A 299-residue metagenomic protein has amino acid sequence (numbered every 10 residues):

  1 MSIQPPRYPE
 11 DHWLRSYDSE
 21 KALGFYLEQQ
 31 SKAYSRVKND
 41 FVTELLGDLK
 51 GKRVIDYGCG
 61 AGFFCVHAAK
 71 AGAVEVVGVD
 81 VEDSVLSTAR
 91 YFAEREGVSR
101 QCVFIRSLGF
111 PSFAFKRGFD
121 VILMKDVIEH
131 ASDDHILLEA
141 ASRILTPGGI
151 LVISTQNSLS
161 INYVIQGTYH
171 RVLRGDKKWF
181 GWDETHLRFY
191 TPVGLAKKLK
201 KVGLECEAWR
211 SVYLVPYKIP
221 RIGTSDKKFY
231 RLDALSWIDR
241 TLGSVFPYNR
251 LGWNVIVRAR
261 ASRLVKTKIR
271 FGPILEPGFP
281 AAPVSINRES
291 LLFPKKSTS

Functional and structural regions predicted by a protein language model:
I3-R36, F41, V81-T88, F92 (+5 more regions): S-adenosyl-L-methionine-dependent methyltransferase catalytic module, highlighting the catalytic core
T43-L49: Glycine-rich helix-loop-beta junction characteristic of Rossmann-like nucleotide cofactor-binding loops
K52-G60: Conserved class I S-adenosyl-L-methionine
A61-G72: Conserved SAM-binding loop of SAM-dependent methyltransferases across substrates and taxa, primarily the Class I
A73-V74, G149: A short helix->loop->beta-strand "cap" motif at the edges of active sites that frequently abuts
E75-D80: Conserved SAM-binding motif I beta-strand of class I
E96-R106: S-adenosyl-L-methionine
F113-I122: A short acidic, Gly/Pro-enriched loop at the edge of an enzyme's catalytic core that lines a small-molecule cofactor
